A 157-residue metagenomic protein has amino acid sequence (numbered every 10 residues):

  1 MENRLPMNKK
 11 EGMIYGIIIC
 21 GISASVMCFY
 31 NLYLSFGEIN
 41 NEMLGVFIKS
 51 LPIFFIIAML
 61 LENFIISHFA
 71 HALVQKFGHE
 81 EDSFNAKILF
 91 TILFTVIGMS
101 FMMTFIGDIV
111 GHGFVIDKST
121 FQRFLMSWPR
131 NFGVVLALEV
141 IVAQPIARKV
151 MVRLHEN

Functional and structural regions predicted by a protein language model:
M1-N157: Juxtamembrane/disordered regions of integral membrane proteins
